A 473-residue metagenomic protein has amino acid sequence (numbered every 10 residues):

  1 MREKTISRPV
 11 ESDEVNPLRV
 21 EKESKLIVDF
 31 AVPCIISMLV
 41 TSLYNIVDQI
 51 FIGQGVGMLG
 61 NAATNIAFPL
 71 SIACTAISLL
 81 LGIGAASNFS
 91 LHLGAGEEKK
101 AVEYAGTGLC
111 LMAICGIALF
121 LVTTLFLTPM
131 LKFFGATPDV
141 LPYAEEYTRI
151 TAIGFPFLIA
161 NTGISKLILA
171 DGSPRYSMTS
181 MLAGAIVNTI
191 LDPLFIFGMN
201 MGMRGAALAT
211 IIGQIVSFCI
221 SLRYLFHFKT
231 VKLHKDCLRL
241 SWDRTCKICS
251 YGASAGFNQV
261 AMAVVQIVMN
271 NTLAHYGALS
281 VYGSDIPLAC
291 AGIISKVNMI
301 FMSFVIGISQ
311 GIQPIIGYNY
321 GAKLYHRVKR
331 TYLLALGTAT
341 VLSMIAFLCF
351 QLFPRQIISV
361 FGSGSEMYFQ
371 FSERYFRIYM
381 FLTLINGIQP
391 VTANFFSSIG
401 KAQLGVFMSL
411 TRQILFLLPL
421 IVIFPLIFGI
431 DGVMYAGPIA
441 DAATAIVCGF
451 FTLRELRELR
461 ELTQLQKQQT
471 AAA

Functional and structural regions predicted by a protein language model:
M1-A31, F89-P156, G198-A253, I316-L382 (+1 more regions): Short alpha-helical transmembrane segments in multi-pass integral membrane proteins
S24-L43, V47, L70-I77, I153 (+5 more regions): Residue-level signal for short hydrophobic patches within transmembrane helices of multi-pass membrane transporters
D29-D48, I150, N161, G184 (+3 more regions): Transmembrane helical elements of multi-pass membrane transporters/channels
L43-N61, L131-P138, L194-M201, A263-I293 (+4 more regions): Helix-terminus/linker motif at the lipid-water interface of multi-pass membrane proteins
M58-P69, A144, T148, A207 (+2 more regions): Small-residue hotspots at the loop-to-helix junctions and early N-terminal turns of transmembrane alpha-helices
N61-L121, L158-S177, N270, C290-L348 (+2 more regions): Small-residue-rich hydrophobic transmembrane alpha-helices
A73-A76, N188-D192, F218-L222, I300 (+3 more regions): Hydrophobic transmembrane alpha-helices of multi-pass small-molecule transporters
G82, T151-L169, S177-A185, A206-F218 (+4 more regions): Short runs within selected transmembrane alpha-helices of multi-pass transporters and secretion channels
